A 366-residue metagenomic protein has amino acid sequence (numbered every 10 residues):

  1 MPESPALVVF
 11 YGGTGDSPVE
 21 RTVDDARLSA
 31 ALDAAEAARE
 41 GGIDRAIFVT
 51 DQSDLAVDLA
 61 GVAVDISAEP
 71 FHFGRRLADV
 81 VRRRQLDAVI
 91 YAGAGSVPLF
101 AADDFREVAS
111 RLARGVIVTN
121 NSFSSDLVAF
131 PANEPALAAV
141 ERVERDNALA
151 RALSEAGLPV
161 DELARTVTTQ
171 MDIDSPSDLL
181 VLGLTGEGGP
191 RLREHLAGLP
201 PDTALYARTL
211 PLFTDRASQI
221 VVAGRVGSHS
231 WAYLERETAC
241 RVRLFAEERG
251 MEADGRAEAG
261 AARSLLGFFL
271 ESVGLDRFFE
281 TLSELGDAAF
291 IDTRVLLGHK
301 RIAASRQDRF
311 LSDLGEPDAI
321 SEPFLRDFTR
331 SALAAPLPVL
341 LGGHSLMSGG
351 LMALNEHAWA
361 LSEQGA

Functional and structural regions predicted by a protein language model:
M1-S17: N-terminal nucleotide-binding beta1-loop-alpha1 segment
R27-I43: A short, N-terminal amphipathic alpha-helix
D44-D65: Acidic donor-binding segment of Leloir-type glycosyltransferases
D58-V89, P98, L325: Short phosphate-binding loop-to-helix
V97-S124: Conserved donor-nucleotide/metal-binding helix-loop-beta segment in metal-dependent transferases, i.e., the alpha-helix
E141-T203, D318-P323: Catalytic core and acceptor-binding pocket of nucleotide-sugar-dependent glycosyltransferases
E187-Y233, R326: Charge-dense polyanion-binding interfaces
S218-A366: Extended non-globular C-terminal regions
